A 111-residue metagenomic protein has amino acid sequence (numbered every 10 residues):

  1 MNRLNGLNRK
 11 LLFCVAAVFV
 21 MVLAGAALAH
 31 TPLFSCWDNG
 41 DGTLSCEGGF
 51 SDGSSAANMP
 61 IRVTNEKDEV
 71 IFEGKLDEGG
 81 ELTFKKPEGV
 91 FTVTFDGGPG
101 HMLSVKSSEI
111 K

Functional and structural regions predicted by a protein language model:
N2-V15: Bacterial N-terminal signal peptides that target proteins for export
C14-L23: Bacterial N-terminal signal peptides
A24-S45, K67, K106-K111: Beta-strand-rich domain onsets/edges
G48-D52: Short solvent-exposed capping/turn motifs at the termini of beta-strands
A57-M59, F91: Short beta-strand/loop motifs in extracellular/secreted proteins, especially within beta-sandwich accessory domains
P60-E73: Short amphipathic beta-strand segments in non-cytosolic proteins
K75-F84: Glycine-centered loop-to-beta-strand initiation motif
G89-H101: Short, aromatic- and glycine-rich surface loops/edge beta-strands on solvent-exposed regions
